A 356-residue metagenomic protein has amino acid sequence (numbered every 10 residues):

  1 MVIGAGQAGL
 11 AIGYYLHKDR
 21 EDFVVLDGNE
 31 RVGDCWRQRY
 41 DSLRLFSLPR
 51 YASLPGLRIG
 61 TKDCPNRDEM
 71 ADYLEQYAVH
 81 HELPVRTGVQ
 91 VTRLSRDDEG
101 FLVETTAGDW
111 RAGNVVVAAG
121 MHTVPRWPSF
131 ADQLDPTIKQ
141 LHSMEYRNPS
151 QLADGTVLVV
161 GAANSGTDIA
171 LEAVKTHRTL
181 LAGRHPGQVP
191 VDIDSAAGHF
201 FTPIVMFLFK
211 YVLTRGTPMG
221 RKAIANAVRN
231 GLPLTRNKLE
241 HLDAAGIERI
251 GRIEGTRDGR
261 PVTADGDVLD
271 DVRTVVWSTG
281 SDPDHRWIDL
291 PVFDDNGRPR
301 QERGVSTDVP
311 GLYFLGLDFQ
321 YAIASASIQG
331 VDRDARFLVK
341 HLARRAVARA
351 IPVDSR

Functional and structural regions predicted by a protein language model:
M1-N29, G33-C35, K62-R356: Flavin (primarily FAD) cofactor-binding/catalytic cores of flavoenzymes
R31-Q38, S42-G56: Redox-cofactor-proximal catalytic regions of oxidoreductases
P55-D63: A short acidic, helix-capping loop that chelates divalent metal ions and anchors anionic groups
